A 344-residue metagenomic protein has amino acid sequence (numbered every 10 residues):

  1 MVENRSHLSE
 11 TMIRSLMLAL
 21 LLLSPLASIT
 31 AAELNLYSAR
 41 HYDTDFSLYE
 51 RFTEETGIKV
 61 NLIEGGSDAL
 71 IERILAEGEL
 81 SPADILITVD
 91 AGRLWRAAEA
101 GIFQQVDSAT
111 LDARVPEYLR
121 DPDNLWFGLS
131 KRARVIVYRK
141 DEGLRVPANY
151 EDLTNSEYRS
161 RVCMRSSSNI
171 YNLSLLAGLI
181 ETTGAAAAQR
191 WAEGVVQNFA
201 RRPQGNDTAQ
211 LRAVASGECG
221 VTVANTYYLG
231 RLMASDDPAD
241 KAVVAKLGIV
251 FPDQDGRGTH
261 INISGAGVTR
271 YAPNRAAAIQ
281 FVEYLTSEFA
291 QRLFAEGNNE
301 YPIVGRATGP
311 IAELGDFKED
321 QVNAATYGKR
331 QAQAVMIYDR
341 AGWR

Functional and structural regions predicted by a protein language model:
A32-R96: Early extracytoplasmic/lumenal segment of secretory-pathway proteins
Y37-R40, P122, Y138-K140, R145 (+3 more regions): Short beta-strand->loop
S81-L86, Q104-I136, E151, C163-M164: A structural signal for short loop-to-beta-strand junctions that line the ligand-binding cleft of periplasmic/secreted
V135-E142, I261-N274, L293: A bilobed periplasmic-binding-protein/Venus flytrap-type ligand-binding module shared by bacterial periplasmic
D141-A148, I180-Q189, A272-A278: Short helix-loop capping/hinge motifs at secondary-structure junctions, enriched in acidic/polar residues
S160-S168, Y284-A307: Periplasmic-binding protein-like
G178, T182-P252: Ligand-binding pocket segment of bilobal, Venus flytrap-like solute-binding proteins
A188, N299-R344: An extracytoplasmic/periplasmic, membrane-proximal ligand-sensing/linker region
